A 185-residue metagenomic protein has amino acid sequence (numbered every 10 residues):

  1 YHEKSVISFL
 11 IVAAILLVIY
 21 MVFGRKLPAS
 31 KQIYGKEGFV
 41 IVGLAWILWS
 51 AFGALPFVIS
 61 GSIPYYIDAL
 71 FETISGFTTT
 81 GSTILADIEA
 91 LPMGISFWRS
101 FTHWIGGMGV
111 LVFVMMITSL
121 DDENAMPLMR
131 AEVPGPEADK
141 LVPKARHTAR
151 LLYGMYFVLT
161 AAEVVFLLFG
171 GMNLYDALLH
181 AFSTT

Functional and structural regions predicted by a protein language model:
Y1-T185: Membrane-proximal intracellular helices of multi-pass ion channels
